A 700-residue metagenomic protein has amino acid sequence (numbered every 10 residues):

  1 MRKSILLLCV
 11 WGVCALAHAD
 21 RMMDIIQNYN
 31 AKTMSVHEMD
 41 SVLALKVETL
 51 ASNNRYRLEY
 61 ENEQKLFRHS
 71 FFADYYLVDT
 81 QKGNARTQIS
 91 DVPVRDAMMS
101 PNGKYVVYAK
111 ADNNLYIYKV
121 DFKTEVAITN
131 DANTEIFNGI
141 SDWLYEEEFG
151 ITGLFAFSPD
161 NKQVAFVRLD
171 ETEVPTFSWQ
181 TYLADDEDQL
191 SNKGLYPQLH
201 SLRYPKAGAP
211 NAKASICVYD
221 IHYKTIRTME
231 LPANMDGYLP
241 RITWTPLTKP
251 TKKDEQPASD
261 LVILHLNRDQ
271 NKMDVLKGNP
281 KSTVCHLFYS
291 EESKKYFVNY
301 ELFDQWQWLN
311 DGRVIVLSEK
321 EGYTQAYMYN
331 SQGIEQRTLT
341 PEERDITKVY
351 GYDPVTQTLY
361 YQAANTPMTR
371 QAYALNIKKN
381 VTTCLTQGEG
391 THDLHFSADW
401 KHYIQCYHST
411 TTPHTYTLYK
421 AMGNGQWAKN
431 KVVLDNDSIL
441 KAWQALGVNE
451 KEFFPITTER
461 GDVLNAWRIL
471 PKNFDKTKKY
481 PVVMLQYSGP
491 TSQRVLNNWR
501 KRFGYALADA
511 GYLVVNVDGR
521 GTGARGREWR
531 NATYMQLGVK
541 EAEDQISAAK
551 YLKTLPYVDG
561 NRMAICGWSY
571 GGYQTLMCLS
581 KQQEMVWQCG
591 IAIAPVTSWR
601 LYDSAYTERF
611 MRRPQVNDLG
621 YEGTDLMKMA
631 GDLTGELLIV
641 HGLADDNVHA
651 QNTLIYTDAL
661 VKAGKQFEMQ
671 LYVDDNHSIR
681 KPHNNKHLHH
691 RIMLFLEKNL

Functional and structural regions predicted by a protein language model:
M1-S4: Positively charged n-region of N-terminal signal peptides that target proteins for export
L6-L7, A374, A524, F695: General helical structural elements
L7-W11, A17-F396, K401-H402, T412: Beta-propeller folds
R241, T248, D254, A258 (+1 more regions): Serine-hydrolase catalytic core recognition
